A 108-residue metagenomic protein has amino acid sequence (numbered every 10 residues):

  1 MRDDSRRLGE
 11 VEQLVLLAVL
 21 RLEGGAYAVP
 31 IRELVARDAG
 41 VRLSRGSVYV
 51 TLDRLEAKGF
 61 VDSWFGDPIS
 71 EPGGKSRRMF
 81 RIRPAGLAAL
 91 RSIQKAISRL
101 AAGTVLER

Functional and structural regions predicted by a protein language model:
M1-S5: Short, Lys/Arg-enriched N-terminal segment that forms or immediately precedes the first helix of a structured domain
R6-S44: N-terminal helix-turn-helix DNA-binding core of bacterial DNA-binding proteins
V48-L55: Basic amphipathic alpha-helical segments that dock to polyanions
K58-G73: Beta-hairpin "wing" of winged helix-turn-helix
S76: Exposed loop/turn and edge beta-strand positions of beta-sandwich/beta-sheet ligand-binding modules
A85-R108: Amphipathic alpha-helical dimerization/coiled-coil segments that flank or bridge DNA-binding/regulatory modules
